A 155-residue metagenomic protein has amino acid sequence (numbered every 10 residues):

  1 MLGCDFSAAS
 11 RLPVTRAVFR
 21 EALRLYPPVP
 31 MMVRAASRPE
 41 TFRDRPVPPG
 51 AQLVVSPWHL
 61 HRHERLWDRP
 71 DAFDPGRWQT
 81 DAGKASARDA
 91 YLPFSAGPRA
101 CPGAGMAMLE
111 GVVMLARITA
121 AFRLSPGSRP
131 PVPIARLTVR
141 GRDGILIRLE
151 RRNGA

Functional and structural regions predicted by a protein language model:
M1-V29, A36, R43, P48-A51 (+4 more regions): Cytochrome P450 I-helix active-site segment
Y26, P30, H61, I118-P126: A generic secondary-structure signal for well-formed alpha-helical elements
P39, V55-G83: Conserved cytochrome P450 K-helix/beta-meander segment immediately N-terminal to the heme-binding cysteine loop
G50, V55-S56, E150: Generic beta-strand/beta-sheet core signal
A104-R140: Cytochrome P450 heme-binding "Cys pocket" and the immediately downstream C-terminal segment
I145-A155: C-terminal helix/juxtamembrane-tail motif
